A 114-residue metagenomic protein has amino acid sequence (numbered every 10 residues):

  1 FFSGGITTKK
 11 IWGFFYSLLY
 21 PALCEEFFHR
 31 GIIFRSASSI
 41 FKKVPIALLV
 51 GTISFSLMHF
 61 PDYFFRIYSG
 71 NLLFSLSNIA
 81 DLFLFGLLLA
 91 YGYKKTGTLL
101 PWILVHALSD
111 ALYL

Functional and structural regions predicted by a protein language model:
F1-F2: Transmembrane alpha-helical insertion/packing segments
T7-L114: Transmembrane helix-loop-helix hairpins at the membrane interface of multi-pass integral membrane proteins
